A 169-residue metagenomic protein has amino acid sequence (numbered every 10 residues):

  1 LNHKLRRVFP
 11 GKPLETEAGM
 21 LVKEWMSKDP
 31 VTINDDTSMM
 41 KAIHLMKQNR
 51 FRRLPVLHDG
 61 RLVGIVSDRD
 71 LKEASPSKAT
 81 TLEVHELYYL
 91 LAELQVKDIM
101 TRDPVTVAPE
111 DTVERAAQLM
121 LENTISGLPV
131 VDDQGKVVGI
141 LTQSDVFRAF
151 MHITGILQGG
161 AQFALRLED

Functional and structural regions predicted by a protein language model:
N2-D29, D68-V105, A117-L121, T142-D169: Tandem CBS (Bateman) regulatory domains
R7-P10, R52, S126: Compositionally biased, intrinsically disordered/low-complexity regions enriched for serine, proline and threonine
D29-T32, R61, T106, K136: Short, flexible active-site loop motifs that bind/organize anionic cofactors or intermediates
I33-R50, V56-H58, M100, T106-T124 (+2 more regions): The conserved cystathionine-beta-synthase
M46, L54-D70, M120, L128-D145: A glycine-centered beta-loop-beta connector
K47-P55, A74-P76, T81: Short, charge-rich amphipathic segments
